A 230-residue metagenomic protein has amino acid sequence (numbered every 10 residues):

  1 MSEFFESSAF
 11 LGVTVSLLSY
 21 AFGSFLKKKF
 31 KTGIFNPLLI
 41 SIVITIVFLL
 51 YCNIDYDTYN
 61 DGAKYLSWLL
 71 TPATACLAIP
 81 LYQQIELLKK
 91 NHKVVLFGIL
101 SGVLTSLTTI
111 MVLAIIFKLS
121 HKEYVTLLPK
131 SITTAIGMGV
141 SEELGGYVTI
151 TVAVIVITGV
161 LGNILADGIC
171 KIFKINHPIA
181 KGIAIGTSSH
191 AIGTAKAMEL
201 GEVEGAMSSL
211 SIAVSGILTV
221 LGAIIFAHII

Functional and structural regions predicted by a protein language model:
S2-S16, Y20-Y82, L87-G98, G102: Helical membrane-embedded segments and adjacent short helical loop/helix-boundary regions of multi-pass membrane
S7-S8, Y59-N60, K93-V95, H121-K122 (+2 more regions): Short alpha-helical transmembrane interface motifs in multi-pass membrane proteins
V13, L17-L18, L104, V156 (+4 more regions): Hydrophobic/small/kink-forming positions within alpha-helical transmembrane segments of polytopic membrane proteins
L39-Y51, T71-T74, F97-I110, L128-M138 (+2 more regions): Small-residue-rich segments of transmembrane alpha-helices in multi-pass membrane proteins, especially helix faces
P80-H92, I115-I116, G139-V154, I172 (+1 more regions): Helix-loop-helix hairpins and the membrane-proximal interhelical loops of multi-pass alpha-helical transport proteins
F97-T133, T158-F173: Transmembrane alpha-helices that form the ion-translocation and gating core of multi-pass ion transport proteins
E123-I150, V156-I157, I172, N176-V214: Alpha-helical membrane segments and immediately flanking helix-loop junctions that form or couple to the substrate/ion
L221-I230: Juxtamembrane boundary at the C-terminal end of a transmembrane helix
